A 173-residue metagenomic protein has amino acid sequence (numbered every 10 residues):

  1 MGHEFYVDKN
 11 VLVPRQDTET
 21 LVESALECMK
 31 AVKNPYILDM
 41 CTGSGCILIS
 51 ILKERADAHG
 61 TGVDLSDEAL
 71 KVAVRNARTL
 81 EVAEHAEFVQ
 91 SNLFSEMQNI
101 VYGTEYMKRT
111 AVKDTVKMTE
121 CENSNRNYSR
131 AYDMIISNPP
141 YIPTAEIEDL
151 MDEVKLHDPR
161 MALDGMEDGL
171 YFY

Functional and structural regions predicted by a protein language model:
M1-C28: Conserved AdoMet
Y6, S50, D64, K155 (+1 more regions): Conserved beta-strand segments that form the floor/walls of ligand-binding pockets within enzyme and binding domains
P14, A69, G169-Y173: Conserved donor sugar-nucleotide recognition element shared by glycan-biosynthetic enzymes
T20-Y106, S124-D149: Conserved SAM/SAH cofactor-binding pocket of Class I
Y141-Y171: Mobile active-site "lid"/loop adjacent to the S-adenosyl-L-methionine
